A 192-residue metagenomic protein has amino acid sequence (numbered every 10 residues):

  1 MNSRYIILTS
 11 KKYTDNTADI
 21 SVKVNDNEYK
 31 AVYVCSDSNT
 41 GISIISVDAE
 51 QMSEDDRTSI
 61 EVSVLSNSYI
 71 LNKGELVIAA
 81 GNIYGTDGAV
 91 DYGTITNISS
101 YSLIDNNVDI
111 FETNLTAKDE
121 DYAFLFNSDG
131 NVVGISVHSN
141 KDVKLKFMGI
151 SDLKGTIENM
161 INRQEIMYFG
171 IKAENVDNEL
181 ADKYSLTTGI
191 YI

Functional and structural regions predicted by a protein language model:
M1, Y5-T9, A31, I45 (+10 more regions): Terminal peptide-recognition signature
N2-G81, G85-G88, D119, K141-D142: Conserved active-site neighborhood of the chymotrypsin/trypsin-like protease fold
N16-Y33, N72-I78, T86-Y101, D109 (+3 more regions): Beta-strand/loop subdomains of soluble extracytoplasmic proteins
S36-N39, Y69-N72, D105, F126-S128 (+2 more regions): Extracellular/periplasmic catalytic domains that process cell-envelope and extracellular macromolecules
E50-V62, A89-D142, L186-I192: Active-site region of chymotrypsin-like
N82, I135, I171: Gly/Ser/Thr-rich helix-start
N131-Y168: C-terminal subregion of chymotrypsin/trypsin-like serine protease catalytic domains
N162-I192: PDZ/PDZ-like groove recognition
